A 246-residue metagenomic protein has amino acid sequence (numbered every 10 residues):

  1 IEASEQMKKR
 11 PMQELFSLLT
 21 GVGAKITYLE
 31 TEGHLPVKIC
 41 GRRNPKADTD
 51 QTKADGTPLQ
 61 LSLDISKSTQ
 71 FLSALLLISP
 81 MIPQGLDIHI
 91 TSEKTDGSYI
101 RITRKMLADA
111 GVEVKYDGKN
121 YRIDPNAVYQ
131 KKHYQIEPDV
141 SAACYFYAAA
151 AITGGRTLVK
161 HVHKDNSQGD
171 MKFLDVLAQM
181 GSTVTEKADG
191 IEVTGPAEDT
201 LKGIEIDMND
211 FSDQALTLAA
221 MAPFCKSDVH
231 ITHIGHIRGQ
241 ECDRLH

Functional and structural regions predicted by a protein language model:
I1-H246: Structural preference for solvent-exposed beta-strand-turn elements and adjacent flexible terminal/loop segments within
